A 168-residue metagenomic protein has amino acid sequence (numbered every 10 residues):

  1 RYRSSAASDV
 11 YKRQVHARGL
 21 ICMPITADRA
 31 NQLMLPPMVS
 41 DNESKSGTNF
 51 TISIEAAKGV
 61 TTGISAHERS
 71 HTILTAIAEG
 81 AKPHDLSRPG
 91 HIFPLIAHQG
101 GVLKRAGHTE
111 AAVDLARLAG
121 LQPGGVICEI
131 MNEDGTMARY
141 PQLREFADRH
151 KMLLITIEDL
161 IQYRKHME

Functional and structural regions predicted by a protein language model:
R1, H91-F93, G100-A138, H150 (+1 more regions): Glycine-rich phosphate/pyrophosphate-binding loops and their adjacent beta-strand/loop elements at enzyme active sites
R1-A7, Y11: Single conserved hydrophobic/aromatic residue that forms the stacking wall/gate of nucleotide- or nucleobase-binding
S8-D9, L33-P37, I64-A66, M137-L143 (+1 more regions): Short acidic, glycine/serine/threonine-rich loops at helix termini
V10, A76-D85, T109-L115: Short, charged beta->alpha transition segments
K12-H67: Glycine-rich, N-terminal phosphate-binding loop and its surrounding beta-alpha-beta segment
R18-M23, N49-I52, G59, H84 (+4 more regions): Structural motif
E43-V102: Hydrophobic alpha-helical hairpins/lids featuring a short glycine-rich hinge
G135-A138, Q142-H150, L154-M167: Terminal amphipathic helices with adjacent charged low-complexity linkers/tails
